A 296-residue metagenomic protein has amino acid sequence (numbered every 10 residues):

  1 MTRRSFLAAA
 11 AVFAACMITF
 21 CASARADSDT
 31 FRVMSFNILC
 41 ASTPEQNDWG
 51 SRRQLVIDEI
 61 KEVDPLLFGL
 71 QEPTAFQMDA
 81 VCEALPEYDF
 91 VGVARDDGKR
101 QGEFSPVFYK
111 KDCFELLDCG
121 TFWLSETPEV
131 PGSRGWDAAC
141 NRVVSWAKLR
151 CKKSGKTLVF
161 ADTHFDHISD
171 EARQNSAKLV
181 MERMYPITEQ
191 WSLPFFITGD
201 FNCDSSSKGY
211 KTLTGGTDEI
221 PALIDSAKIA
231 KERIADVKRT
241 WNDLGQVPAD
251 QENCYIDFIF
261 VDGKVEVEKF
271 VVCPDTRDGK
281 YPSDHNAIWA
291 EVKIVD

Functional and structural regions predicted by a protein language model:
T2-R3, A9, C21-A84, D97-E103 (+2 more regions): N-terminal, active-site-proximal structural segment of metallo-dependent hydrolase catalytic domains
L7-A15: Sec-dependent N-terminal signal peptides
A26-S28, K61-E62, E83, G98-Q101 (+6 more regions): Extracellular/periplasmic catalytic domains that process cell-envelope and extracellular macromolecules
F31-I38, V56-V81, F108, A147 (+5 more regions): Active-site beta-strand/loop signature of hydrolases that rely on acidic residues for catalysis
C40-N47, L70, L117, D170 (+1 more regions): Short, solvent-exposed loop/turn elements at domain surfaces
A41-P44, F76-D79, G98-F104, L117 (+5 more regions): Short catalytic/ligand-binding loop motif for oxyanion handling, primarily in non-cytosolic enzymes, centered on
L67-T157, A161, F165, V272: Structured beta-strand-rich core segments of catalytic domains in phosphoester-bond hydrolases
E171, N175, E182-F195, C203-D296: Metal-dependent phosphoester-hydrolase catalytic domains
